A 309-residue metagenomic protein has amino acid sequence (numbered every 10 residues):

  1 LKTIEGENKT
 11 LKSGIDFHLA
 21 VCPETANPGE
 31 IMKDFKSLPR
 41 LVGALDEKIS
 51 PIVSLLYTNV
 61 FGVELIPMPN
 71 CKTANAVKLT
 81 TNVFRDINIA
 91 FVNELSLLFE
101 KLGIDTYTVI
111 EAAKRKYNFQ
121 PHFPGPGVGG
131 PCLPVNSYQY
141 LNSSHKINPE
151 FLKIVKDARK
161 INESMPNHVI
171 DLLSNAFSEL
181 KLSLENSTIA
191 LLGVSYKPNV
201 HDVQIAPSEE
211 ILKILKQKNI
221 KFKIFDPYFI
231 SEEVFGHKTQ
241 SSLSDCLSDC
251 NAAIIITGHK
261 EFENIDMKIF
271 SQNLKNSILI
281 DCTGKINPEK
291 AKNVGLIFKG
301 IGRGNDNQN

Functional and structural regions predicted by a protein language model:
L1-N309: Structural/interface elements that position substrates and couple domains in central-metabolism enzymes
